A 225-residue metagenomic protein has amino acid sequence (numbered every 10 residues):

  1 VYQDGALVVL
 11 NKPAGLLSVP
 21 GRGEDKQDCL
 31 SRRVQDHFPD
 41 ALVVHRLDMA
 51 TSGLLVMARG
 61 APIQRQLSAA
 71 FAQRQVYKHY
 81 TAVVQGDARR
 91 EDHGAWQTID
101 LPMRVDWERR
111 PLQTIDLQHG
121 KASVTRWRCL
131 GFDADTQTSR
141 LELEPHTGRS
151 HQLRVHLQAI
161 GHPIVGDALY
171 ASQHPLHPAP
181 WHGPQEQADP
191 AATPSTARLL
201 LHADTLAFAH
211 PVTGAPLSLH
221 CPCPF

Functional and structural regions predicted by a protein language model:
V1-F225: RNA pseudouridine synthases
